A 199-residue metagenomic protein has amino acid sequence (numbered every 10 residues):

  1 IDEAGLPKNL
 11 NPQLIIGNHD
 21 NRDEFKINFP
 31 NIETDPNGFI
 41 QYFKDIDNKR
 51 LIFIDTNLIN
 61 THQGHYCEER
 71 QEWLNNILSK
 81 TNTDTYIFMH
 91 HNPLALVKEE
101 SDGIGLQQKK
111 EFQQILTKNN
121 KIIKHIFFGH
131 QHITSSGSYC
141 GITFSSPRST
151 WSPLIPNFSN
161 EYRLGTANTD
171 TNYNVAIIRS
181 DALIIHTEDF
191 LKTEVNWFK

Functional and structural regions predicted by a protein language model:
I1-N75, S79, Q108-I123, G137-C140 (+4 more regions): Extended active-site neighborhood of metal-dependent phosphoesterases/phosphodiesterases
G17-N18, H90, G129-H130: Active-site glycine-centered loops adjacent to acidic/histidine catalytic or metal-binding residues that shape
D20, P93, I133: Short active-site segment of divalent metal-dependent hydrolases/proteases that encodes the spacing between
T56-N57, V97-E100, P156-S159: Short acidic, glycine/proline-rich loop/turn micro-motifs
H62-Y66, K98-G103: Short, solvent-exposed loop/turn segments at secondary-structure boundaries
K80-V97: Short acidic, glycine-rich surface-loop motifs adjacent to enzyme active sites
N174-K199: A short C-terminal boundary segment appended to hydrolase-like catalytic domains
